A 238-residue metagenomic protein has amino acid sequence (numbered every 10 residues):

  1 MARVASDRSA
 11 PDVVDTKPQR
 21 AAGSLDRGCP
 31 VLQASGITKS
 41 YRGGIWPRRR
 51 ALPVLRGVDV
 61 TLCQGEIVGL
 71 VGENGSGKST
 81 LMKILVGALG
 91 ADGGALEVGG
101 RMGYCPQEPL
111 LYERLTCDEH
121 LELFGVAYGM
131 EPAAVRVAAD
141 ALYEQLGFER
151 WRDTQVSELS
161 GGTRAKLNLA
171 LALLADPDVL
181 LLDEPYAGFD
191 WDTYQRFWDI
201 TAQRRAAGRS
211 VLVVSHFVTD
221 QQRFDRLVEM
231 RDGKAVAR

Functional and structural regions predicted by a protein language model:
L32, P47-R48, L55-G57: Conserved structural motif at the start of ABC-family nucleotide-binding domains
V71-E73: The feature captures the beta-strand-to-loop junction immediately N-terminal to the Walker
V86: Helix-to-loop junction immediately C-terminal to a conserved catalytic motif
E122, V126, A133-W151: Conserved ABC ATPase "signature" region
Q155-G162: Conserved ABC ATPase signature
L180-E184: Catalytic Walker B motif of ABC-type/P-loop ATPase nucleotide-binding domains
